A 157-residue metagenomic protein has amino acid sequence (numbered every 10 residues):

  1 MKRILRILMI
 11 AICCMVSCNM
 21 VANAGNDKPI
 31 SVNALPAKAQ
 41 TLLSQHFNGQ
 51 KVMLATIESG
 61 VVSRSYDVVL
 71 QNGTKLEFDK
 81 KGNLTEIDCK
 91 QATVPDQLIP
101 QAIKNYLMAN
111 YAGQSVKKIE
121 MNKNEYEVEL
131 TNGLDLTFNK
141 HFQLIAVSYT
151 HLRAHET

Functional and structural regions predicted by a protein language model:
M1-D27, L43: Bacterial Sec-dependent N-terminal signal peptides
A22-A34, N83: Short N-terminal secondary-structure initiator segments
I30-V52, V94-S115: Short, non-transmembrane alpha-helical segments in secretory-pathway proteins
K51-V69, S115-T131: A cross-family detector of function-defining hotspots
R64-K90, L130-Y149: Amphipathic N-proximal alpha-helical interface segments
T150-T157: Conserved small/polar residues in nucleotide/adenosyl-binding loops
